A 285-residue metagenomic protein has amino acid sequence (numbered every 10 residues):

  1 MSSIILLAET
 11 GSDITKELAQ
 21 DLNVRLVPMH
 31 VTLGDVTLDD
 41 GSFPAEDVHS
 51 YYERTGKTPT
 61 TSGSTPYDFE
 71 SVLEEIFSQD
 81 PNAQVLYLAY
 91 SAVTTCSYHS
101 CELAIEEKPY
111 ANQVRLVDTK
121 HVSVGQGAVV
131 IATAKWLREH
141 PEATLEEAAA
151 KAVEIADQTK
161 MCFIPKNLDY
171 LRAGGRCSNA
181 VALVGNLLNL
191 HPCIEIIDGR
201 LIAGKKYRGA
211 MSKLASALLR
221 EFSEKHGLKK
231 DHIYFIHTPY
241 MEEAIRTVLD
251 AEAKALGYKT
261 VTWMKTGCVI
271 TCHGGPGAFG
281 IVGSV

Functional and structural regions predicted by a protein language model:
S3, S12-T32, Q84, T94-S97 (+3 more regions): Mixed-charge interfacial surface used for oligomerization/domain docking and macromolecular partner engagement
I5-D68: N-terminal glycine-rich anion-binding loop in soluble enzyme alpha/beta folds
A8, A89, H237: Short beta-strand/turn micro-motifs composed of small residues that flank or help shape donor/cofactor-binding pockets
L38, S71, G204: Short Asp/Glu-rich motifs
F43-S78, A128-A148: Short N-terminal secondary-structure initiator segments
P59-P66, Y87-T94, T119-S123: Short gly/ser-rich anion-binding loops that grip negatively charged ligand groups
D68-C101: N-terminal glycine-rich phosphate/adenylate-binding segment common to multiple enzyme folds
